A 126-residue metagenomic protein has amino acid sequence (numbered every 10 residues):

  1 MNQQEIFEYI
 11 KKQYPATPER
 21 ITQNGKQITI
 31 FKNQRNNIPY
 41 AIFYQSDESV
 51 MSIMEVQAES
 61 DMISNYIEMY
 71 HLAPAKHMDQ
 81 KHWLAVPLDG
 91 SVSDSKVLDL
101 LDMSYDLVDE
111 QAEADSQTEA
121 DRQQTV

Functional and structural regions predicted by a protein language model:
M1-V126: Charge-dense, helix-prone N-terminal extensions
